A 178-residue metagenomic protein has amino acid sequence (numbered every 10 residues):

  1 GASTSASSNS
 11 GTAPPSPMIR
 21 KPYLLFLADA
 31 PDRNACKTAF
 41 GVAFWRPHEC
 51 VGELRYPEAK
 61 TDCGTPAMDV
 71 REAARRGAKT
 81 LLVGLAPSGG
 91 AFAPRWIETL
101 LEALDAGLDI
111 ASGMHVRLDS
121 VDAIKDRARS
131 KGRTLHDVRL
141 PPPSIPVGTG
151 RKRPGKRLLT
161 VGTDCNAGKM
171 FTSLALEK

Functional and structural regions predicted by a protein language model:
A2-S10: Low-acidity, Ser/Thr- and Arg-rich intrinsically disordered low-complexity segments
P15-E72, G77-A78: N-terminal accessory targeting/assembly segments
A39, V70, W96-L100, E177: Generic hydrophobic/aromatic pocket-lining and core-packing "Φ" positions
L82-A86, S112: Redox-cofactor binding/interface segments in oxidoreductases and associated redox assembly factors
S88-W96: Glycine/threonine-rich flexible loop motifs
T99-L101, D105-R157: Extreme N-terminal, non-catalytic leader segments that precede Walker-type/kinase nucleotide-binding cores
I145-K178: Walker A (P-loop) phosphate-binding motif
